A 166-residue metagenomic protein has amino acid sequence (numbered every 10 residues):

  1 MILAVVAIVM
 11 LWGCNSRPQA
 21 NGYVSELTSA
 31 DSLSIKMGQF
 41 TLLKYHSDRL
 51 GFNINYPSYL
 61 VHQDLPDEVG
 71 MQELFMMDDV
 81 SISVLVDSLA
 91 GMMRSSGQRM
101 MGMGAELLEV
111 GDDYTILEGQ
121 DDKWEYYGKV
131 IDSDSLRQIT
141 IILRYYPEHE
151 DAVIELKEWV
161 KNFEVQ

Functional and structural regions predicted by a protein language model:
M1-V5: Sec-dependent signal peptide recognition, specifically the positively charged N-region followed immediately by
M10-G13: C-terminal motif of bacterial Sec signal peptides marking the signal peptidase cleavage site
N15-R17: Bacterial signal peptide processing site
N21-P66: N-terminal "mature-domain start" segment
N21-Y23, Q63-E158: Conserved polar/disulfide-associated segments of primarily extracytoplasmic proteins
E158-Q166: Extracellular, beta-strand-rich glycan-interacting domains
